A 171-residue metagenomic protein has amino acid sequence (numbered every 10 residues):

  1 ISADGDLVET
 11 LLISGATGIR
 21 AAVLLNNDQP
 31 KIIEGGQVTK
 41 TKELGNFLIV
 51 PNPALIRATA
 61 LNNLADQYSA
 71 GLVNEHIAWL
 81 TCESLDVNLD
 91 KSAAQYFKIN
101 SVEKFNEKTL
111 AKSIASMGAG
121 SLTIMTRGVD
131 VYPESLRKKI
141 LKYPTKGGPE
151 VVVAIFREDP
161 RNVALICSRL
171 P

Functional and structural regions predicted by a protein language model:
I1-P171: SAM-dependent transferase fold signal centered on methyltransferase-like domains, encompassing both Class I
